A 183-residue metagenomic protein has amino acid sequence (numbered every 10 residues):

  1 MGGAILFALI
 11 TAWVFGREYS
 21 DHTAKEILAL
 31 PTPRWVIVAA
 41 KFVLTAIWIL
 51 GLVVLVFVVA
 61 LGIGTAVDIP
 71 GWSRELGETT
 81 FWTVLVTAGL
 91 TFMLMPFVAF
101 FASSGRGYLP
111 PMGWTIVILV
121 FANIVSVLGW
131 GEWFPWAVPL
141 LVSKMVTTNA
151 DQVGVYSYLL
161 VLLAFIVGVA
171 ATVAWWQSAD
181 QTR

Functional and structural regions predicted by a protein language model:
M1-A24, N123-G131, A174, S178-A179: Transmembrane helix-boundary elements of multi-pass transport/secretion proteins, especially ABC-type permease modules
M1-F7, A39-G105, N149, G154-L159: Secretory targeting signals
F7-T11, A24, V59, F97-V98 (+2 more regions): Hydrophobic/aromatic residues in alpha-helical transmembrane segments
W13-A46: Helix-loop-helix units of permease transmembrane domains in multi-pass membrane transporters, especially ABC
F57, L61-S73, G107, V127 (+2 more regions): Transmembrane helix-loop junctions in multipass membrane proteins, especially transporters and channels
M93-I124: Functionally important transmembrane alpha-helices
M112-R183: Terminal transmembrane helical anchor/hairpin motif
